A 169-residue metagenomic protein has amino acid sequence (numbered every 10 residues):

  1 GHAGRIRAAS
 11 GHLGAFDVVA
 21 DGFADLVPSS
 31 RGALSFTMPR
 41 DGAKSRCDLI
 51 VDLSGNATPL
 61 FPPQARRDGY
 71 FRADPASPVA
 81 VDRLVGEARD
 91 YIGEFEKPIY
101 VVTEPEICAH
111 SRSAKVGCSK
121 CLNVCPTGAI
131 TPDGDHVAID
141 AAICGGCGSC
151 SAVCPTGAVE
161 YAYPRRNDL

Functional and structural regions predicted by a protein language model:
G1, R83-E87, E106, H110 (+1 more regions): Flanking helices and flexible, charged tails adjoining ferredoxin-like Fe-S electron-transfer domains in multi-subunit
G1-T131: Ferredoxin-type iron-sulfur electron-transfer modules and their immediate structural context
L60-P63, V116-D140, S149-N167: Iron-sulfur cluster-binding cysteine motifs and their immediate structural context in ferredoxin-like electron-transfer
I143: Active-site phosphate/pyrophosphate-binding segments
